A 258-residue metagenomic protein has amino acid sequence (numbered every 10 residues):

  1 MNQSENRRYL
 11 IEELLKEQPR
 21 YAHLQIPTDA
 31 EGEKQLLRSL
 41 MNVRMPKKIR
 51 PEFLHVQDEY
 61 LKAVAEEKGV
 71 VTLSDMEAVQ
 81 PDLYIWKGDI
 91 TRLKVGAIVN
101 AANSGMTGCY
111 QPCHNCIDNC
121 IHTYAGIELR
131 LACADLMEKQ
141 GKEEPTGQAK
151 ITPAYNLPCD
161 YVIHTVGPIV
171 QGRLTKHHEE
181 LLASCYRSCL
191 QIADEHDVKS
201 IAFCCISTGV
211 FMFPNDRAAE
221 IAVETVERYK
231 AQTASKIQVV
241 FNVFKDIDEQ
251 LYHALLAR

Functional and structural regions predicted by a protein language model:
M1-R258: Macrodomain-like recognition of ADP-ribose-binding/processing modules
